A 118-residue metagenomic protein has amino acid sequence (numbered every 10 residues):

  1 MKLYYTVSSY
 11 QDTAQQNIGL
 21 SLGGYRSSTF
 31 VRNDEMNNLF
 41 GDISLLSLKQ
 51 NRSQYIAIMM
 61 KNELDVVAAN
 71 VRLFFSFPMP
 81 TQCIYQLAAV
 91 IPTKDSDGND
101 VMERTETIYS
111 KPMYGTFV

Functional and structural regions predicted by a protein language model:
M1-V118: Long, small/polar-residue-biased beta-strand-and-loop interaction regions
